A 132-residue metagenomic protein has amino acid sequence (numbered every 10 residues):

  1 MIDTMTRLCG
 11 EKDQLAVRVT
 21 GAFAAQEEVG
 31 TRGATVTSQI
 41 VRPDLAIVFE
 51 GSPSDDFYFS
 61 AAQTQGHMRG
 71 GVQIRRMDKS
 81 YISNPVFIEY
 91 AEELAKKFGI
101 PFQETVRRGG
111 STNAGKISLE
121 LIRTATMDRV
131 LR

Functional and structural regions predicted by a protein language model:
M1-E28: Alpha-helical metal-binding/catalytic segments enriched in His/Glu/Asp
M1-L8, A34-T37, I117: Buried hydrophobic packing segments
E11-A16, S38-V41, G66-H67, L119-E120: Solvent-exposed alpha-helices and their adjacent loops that cap or buttress functional pockets in soluble metabolic
A22-V29, S52-P53, R132: Acidic, glycine-rich active-site loops and adjacent beta-strand->loop/helix elements that engage anionic groups
Q26-A34, A95: Glycine-rich phosphate- or other oxyanion-binding loops that anchor nucleotides, phosphorylated ligands
T31-T35, D56-A62, G115-K116: Short, well-ordered secondary-structure micro-motifs
T37-F57: A glycine-rich helix N-cap at a beta->alpha junction
L45, R69-R132: Active-site-adjacent substrate-binding region of metalloamidase/peptidase-like peptide-processing proteins
